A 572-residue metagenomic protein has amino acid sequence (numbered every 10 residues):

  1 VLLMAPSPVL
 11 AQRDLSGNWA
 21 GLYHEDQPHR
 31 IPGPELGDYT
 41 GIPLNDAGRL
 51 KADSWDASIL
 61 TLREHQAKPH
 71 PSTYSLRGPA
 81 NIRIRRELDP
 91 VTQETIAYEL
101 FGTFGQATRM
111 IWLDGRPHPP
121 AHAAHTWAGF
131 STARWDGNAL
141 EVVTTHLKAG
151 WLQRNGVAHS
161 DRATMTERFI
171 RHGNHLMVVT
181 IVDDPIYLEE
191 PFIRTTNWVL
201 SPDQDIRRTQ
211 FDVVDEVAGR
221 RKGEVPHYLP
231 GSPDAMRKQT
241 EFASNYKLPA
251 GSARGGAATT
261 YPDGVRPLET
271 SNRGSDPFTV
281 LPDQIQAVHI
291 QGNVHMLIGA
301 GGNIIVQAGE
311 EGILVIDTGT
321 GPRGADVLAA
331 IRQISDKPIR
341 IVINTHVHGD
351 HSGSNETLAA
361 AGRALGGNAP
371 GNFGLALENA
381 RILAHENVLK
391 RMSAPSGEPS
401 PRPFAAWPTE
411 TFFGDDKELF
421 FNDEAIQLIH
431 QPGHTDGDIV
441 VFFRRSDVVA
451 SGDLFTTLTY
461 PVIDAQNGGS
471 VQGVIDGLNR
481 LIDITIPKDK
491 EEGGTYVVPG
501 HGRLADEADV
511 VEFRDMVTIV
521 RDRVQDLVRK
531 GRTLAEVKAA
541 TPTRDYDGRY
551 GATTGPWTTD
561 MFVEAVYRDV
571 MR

Functional and structural regions predicted by a protein language model:
L10-N272, N368-L377, P461: PEST-like low-complexity, intrinsically disordered acidic/proline/serine-rich tracts that flank trafficking/processing
E269-P277, A364-G367, P487-G494, R503-R572: Accessory terminal helices/loops
I285-I334, V440-G452: Conserved beta-strand hairpin/beta-sheet module of binuclear metal-dependent hydrolase folds, prominently
H289, F373-H430, T435-D436, R444-R445 (+2 more regions): Metallo-beta-lactamase
N293, Q307, D317, I331 (+9 more regions): Divalent metal-coordination and catalytic microenvironments
E310-L314, P322-A380: Active-site metal-binding motif and surrounding structural segment of the metallo-beta-lactamase
G312-I313, T320-P322, E418, A425-I519: Metallo-beta-lactamase
